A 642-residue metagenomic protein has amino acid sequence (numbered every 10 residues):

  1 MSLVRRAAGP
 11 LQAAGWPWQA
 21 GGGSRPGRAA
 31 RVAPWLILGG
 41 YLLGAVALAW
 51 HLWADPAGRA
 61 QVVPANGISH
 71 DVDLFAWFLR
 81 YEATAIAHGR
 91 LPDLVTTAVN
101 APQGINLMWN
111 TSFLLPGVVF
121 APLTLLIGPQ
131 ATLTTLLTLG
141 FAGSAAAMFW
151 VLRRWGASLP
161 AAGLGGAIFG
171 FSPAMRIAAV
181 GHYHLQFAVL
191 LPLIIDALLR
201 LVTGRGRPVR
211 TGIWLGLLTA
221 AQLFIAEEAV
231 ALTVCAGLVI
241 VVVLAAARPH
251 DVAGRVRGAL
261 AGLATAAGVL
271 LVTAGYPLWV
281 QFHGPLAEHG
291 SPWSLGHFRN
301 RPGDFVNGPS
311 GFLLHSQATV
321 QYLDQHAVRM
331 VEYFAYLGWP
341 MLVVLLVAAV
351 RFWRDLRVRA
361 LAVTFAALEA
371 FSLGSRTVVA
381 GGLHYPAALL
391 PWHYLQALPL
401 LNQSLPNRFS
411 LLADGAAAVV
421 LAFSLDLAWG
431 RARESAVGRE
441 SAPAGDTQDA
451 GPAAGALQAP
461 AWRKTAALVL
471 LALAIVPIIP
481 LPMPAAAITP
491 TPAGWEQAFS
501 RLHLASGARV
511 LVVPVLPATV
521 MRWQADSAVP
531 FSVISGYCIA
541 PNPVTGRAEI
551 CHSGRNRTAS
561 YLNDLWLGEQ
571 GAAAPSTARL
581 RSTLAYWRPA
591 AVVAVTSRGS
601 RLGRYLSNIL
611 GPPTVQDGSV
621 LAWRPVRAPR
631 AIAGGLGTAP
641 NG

Functional and structural regions predicted by a protein language model:
M1-A54, A259-G268, V350, D355-T364 (+1 more regions): Start-transfer (signal-anchor) and selected internal transmembrane alpha helices of multi-pass inner/ER membrane
R28, R248-L263, V344-A388, S435-G438 (+2 more regions): Membrane-interface helix-loop-helix junctions at transmembrane boundaries of multi-pass membrane enzymes, predominantly
W35-L42, L217-L218, A253-W279, P292-H297 (+2 more regions): Hydrophobic alpha-helical membrane-interfacial segments at the cytosolic entry of transmembrane helices
Y41, T135-W155, P160-A246, G262-Y276 (+2 more regions): Membrane-embedded helix bundles of polyisoprenyl
G44-S144, S172-P192, P302-Q325, V379 (+1 more regions): Membrane-interface coil-to-helix junctions
N66-A85, A267, V272-A349, W392-H393 (+1 more regions): Periplasmic/ER-lumenal interhelical loops and adjacent helix-loop junctions in multi-pass membrane proteins
V242, L263-L271, V419-I479: Signature aromatic-anchored transmembrane alpha helix within multi-pass, membrane-resident enzymes that catalyze glycan
W293, V350, R354, L471-G642: Extracytoplasmic
